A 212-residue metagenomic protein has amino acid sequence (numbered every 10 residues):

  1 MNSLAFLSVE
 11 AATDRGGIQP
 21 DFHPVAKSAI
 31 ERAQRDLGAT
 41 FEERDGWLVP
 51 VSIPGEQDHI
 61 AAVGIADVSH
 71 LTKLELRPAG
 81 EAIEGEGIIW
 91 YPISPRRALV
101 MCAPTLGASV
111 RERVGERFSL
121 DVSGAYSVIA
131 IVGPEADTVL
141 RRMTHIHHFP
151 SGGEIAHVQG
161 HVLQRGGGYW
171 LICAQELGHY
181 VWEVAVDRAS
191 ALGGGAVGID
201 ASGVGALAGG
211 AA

Functional and structural regions predicted by a protein language model:
M1-A212: Basic, glycine/lysine-rich polyanion-binding surfaces/domains
